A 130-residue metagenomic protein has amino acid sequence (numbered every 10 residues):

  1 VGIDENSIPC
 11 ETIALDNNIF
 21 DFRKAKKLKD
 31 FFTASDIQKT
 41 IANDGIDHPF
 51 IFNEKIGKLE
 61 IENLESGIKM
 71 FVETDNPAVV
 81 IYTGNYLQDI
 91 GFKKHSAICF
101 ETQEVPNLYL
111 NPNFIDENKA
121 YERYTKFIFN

Functional and structural regions predicted by a protein language model:
V1-N130: An exposed, glycine/acidic-rich loop-and-rim segment of catalytic or binding clefts
